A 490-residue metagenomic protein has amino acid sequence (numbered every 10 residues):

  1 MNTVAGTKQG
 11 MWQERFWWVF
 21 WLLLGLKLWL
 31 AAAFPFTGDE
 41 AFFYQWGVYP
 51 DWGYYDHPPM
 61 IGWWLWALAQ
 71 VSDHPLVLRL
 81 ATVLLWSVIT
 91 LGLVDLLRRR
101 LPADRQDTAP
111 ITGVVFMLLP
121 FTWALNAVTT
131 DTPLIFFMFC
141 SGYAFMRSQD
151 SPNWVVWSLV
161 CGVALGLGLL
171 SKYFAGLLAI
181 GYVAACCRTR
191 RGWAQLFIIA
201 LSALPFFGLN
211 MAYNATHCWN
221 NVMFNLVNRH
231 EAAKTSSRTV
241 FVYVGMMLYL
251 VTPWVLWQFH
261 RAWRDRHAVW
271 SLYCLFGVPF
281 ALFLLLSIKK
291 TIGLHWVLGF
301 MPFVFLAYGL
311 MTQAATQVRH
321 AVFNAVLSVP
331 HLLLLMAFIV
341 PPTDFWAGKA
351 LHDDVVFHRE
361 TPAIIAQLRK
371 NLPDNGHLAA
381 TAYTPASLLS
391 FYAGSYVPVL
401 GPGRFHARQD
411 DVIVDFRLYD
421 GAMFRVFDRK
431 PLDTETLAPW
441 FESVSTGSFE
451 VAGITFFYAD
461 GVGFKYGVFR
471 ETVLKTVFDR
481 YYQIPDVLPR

Functional and structural regions predicted by a protein language model:
W12-E14, L93-L118, F136: Transmembrane-helix signature of polytopic, membrane-embedded enzymes that assemble or transfer cell-envelope glycans
W17, L80-A103, C140, A144: Transmembrane-helix motifs of polytopic, lipid-linked glycan transferases
P50, G277, K290-Q317: Hydrophobic/aromatic-rich transmembrane helices and adjacent perimembrane loops
R99-A103, S141-S158, A262-H267: Membrane-interface transmembrane helices that cradle and orient dolichyl/undecaprenyl
W123-L134: Short acidic/glycine- and proline-prone juxtamembrane loop motifs at membrane-interface regions of multi-pass membrane
A144-G166, A194-F197, L201: Short hydrophobic alpha-helices at membrane interfaces in multi-pass membrane enzymes
L167, L178-A268, A281-L284: Transmembrane-lumen/periplasm boundary regions of multi-pass, lipid-linked membrane glycan transferases
L294, H320-P373, Y383-D410, V426-R490: Membrane-proximal, lumen/periplasm-facing interface regions of secretory-pathway glyco- and lipid-modifying enzymes
